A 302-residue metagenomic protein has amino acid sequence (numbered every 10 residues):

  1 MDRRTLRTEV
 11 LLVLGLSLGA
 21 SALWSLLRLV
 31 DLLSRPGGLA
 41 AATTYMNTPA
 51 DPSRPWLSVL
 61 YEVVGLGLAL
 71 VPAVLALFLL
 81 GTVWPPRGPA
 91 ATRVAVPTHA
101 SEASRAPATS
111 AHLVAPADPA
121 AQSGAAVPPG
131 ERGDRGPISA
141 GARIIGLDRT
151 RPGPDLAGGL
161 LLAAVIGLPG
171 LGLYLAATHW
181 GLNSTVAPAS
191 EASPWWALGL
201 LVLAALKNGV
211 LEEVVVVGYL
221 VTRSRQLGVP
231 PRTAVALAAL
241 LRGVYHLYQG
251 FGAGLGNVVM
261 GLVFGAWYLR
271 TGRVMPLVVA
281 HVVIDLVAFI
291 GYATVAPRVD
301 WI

Functional and structural regions predicted by a protein language model:
M1-I144, Y292-I302: N-terminal, membrane-interfacial amphipathic/helix-forming hydrophobic leader that caps and precedes the first
E9, V13, S58-L66, P154-G159 (+4 more regions): Residue-level signature of transmembrane alpha-helical entry/exit and packing/kink sites in multi-pass membrane
A20-A22, L175-I302: Transmembrane helix-loop-helix hairpins at the membrane interface of multi-pass integral membrane proteins
L27, V71-T82, L168, G172 (+3 more regions): Residue-level signal for alpha-helical transmembrane segments in multi-pass membrane proteins
G141-I144, D148-P152, L220-G228: Hydrophobic alpha-helical segments of integral membrane proteins, encompassing both true transmembrane helices
I144-L168: Interfacial segments of alpha-helical transmembrane regions
A163-L171, L200, A204: Hydrophobic alpha-helical transmembrane segments in multi-pass membrane proteins
